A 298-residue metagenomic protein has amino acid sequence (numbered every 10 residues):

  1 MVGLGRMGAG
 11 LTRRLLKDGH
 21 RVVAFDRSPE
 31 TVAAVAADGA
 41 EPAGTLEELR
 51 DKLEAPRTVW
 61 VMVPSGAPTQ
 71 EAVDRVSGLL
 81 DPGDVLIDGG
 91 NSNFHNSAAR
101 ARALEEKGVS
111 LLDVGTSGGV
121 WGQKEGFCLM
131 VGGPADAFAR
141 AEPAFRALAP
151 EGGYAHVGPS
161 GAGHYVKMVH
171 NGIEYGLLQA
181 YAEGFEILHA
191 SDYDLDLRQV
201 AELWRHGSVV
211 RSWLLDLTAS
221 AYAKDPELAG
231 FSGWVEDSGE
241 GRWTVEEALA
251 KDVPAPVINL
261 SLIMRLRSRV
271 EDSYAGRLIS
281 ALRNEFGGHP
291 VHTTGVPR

Functional and structural regions predicted by a protein language model:
M1-R57, G83, V120-G122, N284: NAD(P)+-binding Rossmann beta1-loop-alpha1 motif at the extreme N-terminus of oxidoreductases
V22, P42, L111-L112, A255: Hydrophobic beta-strand scaffold residues
G39-A43, W60, L104-E106, C128-G132 (+1 more regions): Short, hinge-like loop/turn segments at secondary-structure boundaries
L46-L111: Rossmann-fold NAD(P) dinucleotide-binding segment
A72-D74, N93-A182, L188: Rossmann-fold dinucleotide-binding core
R140, G161-H289: Helical "substrate-binding/catalytic lid" subdomain of Rossmann-like NAD(P)-dependent dehydrogenases/reductases
